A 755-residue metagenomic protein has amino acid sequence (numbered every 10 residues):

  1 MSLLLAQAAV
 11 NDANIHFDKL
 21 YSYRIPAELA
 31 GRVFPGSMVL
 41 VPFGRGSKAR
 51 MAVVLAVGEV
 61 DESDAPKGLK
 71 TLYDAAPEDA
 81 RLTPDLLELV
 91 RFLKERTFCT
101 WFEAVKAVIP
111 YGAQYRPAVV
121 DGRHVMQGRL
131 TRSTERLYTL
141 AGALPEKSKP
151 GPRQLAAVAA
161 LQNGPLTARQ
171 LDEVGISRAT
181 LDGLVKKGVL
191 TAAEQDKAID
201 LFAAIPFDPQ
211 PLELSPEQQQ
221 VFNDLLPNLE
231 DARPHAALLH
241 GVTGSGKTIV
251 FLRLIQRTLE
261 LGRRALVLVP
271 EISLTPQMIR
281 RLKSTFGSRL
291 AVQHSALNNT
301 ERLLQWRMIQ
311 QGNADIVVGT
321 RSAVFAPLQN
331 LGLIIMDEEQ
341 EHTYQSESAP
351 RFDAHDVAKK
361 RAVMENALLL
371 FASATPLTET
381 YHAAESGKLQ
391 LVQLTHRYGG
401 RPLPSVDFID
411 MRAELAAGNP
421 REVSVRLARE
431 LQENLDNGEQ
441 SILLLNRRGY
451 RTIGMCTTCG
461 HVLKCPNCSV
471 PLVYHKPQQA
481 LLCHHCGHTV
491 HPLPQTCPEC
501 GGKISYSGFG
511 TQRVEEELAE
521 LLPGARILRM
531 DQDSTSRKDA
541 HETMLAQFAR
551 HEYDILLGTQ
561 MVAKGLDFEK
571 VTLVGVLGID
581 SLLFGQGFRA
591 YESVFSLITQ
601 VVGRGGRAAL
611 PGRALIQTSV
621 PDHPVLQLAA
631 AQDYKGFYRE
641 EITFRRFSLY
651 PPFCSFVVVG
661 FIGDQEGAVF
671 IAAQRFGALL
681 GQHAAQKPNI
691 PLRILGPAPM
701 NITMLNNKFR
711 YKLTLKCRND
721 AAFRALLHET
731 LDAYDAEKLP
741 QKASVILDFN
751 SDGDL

Functional and structural regions predicted by a protein language model:
M1-L370, T380, E385-R401, H683 (+2 more regions): Accessory, non-ATPase domains that flank or precede helicase/AAA+ motor cores in DNA-metabolism machines
L3-L5, D18, S47, G438 (+4 more regions): A general secondary-structure signal for short beta-strands and their flanking turns/coil in non-transmembrane regions
N14, L522-A525, L680-R693, E737-K742: Short secondary-structure junctions
D64-A75, A698-M700, M704-K716: Solvent-exposed, membrane-proximal periplasmic/extracellular interface segments of envelope transport and secretion
P209-S215, Q219, A232-F670, Q682 (+4 more regions): Inter-lobe coupling/hinge segments of SF2-like helicase ATPases
A673: An acidic, glycine-/histidine-flanked metal-binding catalytic module
A678, Q682-L705, F709, V745-L755: A carboxyl-terminal module marker
